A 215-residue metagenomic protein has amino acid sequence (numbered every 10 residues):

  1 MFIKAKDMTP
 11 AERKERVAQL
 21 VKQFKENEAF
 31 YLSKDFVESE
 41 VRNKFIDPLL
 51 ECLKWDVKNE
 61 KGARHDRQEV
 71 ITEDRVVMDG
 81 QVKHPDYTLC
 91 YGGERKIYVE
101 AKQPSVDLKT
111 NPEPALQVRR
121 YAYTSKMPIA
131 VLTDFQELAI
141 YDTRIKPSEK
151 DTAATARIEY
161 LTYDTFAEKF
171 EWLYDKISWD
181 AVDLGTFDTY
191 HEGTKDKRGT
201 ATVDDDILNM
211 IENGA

Functional and structural regions predicted by a protein language model:
M1-E28, Q81, Y91-R95, A101-A215: Short, basic/polar, glycine-containing "phosphate-handling" surface segments that engage DNA
E28-I71: Acidic-basic catalytic patches of nuclease active cores, encompassing PD-(D/E)XK and other metal-cofactor nuclease
A29-V37, T72-V77, D86, S105-T110: Asp/Glu-centered strand-loop micro-motifs enriched in Gly/Pro and often flanked by an aromatic residue
E40, K44, V82, L116: Short, well-structured alpha-helical interface segments that form or flank functional binding sites
K44, D66-E69, V77, E159 (+1 more regions): Small/flexible residues
N59-G93: Active-site metal-binding core of divalent-cation-utilizing nuclease and nuclease-like domains
